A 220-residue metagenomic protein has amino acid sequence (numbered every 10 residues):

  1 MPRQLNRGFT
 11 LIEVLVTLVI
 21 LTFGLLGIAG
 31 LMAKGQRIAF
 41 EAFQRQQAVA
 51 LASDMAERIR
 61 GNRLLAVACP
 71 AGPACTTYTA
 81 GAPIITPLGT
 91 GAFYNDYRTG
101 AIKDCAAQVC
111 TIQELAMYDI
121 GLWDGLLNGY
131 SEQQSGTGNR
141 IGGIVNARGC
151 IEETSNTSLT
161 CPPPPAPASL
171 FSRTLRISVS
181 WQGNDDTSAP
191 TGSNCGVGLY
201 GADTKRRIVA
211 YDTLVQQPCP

Functional and structural regions predicted by a protein language model:
P2-S53, N62-R63: Aliphatic-rich helix starts adjacent to a transmembrane/signal segment
L15-V16, F43, V49-P220: Flexible, low-complexity segments enriched in proline/glycine/serine and punctuated by aromatic residues
